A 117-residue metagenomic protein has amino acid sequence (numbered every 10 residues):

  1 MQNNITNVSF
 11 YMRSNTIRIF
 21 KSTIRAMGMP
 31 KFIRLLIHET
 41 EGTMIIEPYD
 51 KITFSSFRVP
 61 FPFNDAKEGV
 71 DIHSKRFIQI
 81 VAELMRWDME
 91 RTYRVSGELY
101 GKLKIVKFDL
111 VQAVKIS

Functional and structural regions predicted by a protein language model:
M1-Y11, M29-F57, R86-S117: Long, compositionally biased stretches
N7, G69-V70: Extended, alpha-helix-rich binding/interface surfaces that flank or overlap catalytic cores and mediate recognition
N15-G28, S74, I78-V81: Short beta-strand-centered segments at strand-helix junctions
F57-A66: Acidic, Ser/Thr-rich peripheral helices and adjacent loops at domain boundaries
V70-E90: Helix-rich interaction surfaces within compact, conserved domain-sized segments that mediate assembly or partner
